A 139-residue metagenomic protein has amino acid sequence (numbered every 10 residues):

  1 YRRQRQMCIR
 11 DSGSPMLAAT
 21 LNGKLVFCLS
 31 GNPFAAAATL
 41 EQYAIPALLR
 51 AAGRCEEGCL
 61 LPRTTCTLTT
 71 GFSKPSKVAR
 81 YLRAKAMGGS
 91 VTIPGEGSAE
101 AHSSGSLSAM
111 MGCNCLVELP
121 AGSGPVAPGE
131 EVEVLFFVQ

Functional and structural regions predicted by a protein language model:
Y1-I9: Single conserved hydrophobic/aromatic residue that forms the stacking wall/gate of nucleotide- or nucleobase-binding
Q4, N22-G23, P128: Residue-level recognition of short loop/turn positions
R10-P15: A general structural motif
M16, K24-C28, V91-T92, C115-V117: Structural motif
M16-A19, A84: Short beta-strand scaffold segments in enzyme catalytic cores
A18-T65: Anionic-ligand-binding alpha/beta catalytic cores of soluble enzymes and soluble regulatory domains that recognize
G58-Q139: C-terminal terminal segments
